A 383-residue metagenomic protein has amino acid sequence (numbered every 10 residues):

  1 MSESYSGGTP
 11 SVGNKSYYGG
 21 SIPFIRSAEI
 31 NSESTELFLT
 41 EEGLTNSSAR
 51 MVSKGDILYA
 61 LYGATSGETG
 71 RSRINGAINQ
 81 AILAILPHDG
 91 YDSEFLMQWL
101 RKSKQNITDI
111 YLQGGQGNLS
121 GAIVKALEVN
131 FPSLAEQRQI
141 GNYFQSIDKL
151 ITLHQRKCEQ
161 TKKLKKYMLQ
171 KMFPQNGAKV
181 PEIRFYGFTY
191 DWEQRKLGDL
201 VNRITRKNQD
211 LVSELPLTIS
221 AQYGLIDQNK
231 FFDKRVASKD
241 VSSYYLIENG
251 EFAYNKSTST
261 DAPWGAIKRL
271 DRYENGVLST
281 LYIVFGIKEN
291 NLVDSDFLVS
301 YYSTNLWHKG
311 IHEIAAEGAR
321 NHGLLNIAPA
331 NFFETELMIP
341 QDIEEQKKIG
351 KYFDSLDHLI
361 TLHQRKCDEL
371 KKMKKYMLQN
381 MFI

Functional and structural regions predicted by a protein language model:
M1-G8, E33, R184-N208: Non-catalytic DNA-recognition/assembly elements of restriction-modification systems
Y5-S6, S11-G43, K207-S238, V277-L278: DNA target-recognition patches
V12, G76-L83, Q113-R138, G276-L281 (+1 more regions): A short glycine-rich beta-alpha junction/loop motif
R26-A28, E36-R101, S242-W307, A328: A short beta-sheet element
N46-S47, G114, V236, S242 (+1 more regions): A structural connector/turn signal
E128-D199, P340-I383: Amphipathic alpha-helical coiled-coil/heptad-repeat segments
G198-V201, L292, E336: IQ-motif-like calmodulin-binding regions
